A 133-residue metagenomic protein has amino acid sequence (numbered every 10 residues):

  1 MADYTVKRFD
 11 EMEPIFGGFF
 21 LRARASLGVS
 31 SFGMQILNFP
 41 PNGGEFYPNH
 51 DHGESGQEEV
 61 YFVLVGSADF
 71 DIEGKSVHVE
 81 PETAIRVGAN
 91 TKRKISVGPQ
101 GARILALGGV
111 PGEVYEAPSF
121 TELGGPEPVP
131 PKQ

Functional and structural regions predicted by a protein language model:
M1-I36, P41, A117-Q133: A short, N-terminal "cap"/entry segment at the start of jelly-roll beta-barrel domains of the cupin/DSBH fold
G18, M34, F46, S55-E58: Short coil/loop residues immediately preceding or within conserved phosphate-binding loops of NTP-utilizing enzyme
S26, N42-G56: Catalytic core of non-heme Fe(II) oxygenases with the double-stranded beta-helix
G28, D69, A89-Y115: Ligand-binding loop in jelly-roll beta-barrel domains
S30, P40-E45, S67, P111-E113: Short, charged/polar surface micro-motifs in flexible loops or helix N-caps
I36-P40, G53-F70: Short, conserved beta-strand element in jelly-roll/cupin
G74-A89: Short acidic-glycine-tyrosine-enriched beta hairpin
